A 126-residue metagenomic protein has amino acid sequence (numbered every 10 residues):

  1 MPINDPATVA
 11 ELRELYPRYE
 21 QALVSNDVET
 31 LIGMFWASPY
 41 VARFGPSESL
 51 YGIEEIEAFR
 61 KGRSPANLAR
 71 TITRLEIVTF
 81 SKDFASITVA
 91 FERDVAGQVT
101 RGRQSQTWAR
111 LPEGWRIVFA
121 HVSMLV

Functional and structural regions predicted by a protein language model:
M1-M34: Short, low-complexity N-terminal intrinsically disordered segments enriched in polar/charged residues
V9, V28-S81, A96-V99: A solvent-exposed, acidic/Ser-Thr-rich amphipathic alpha-helical stretch
F35-W36, F91-R93, H121-M124: Short beta-strand segments enriched in hydrophobic/aromatic residues within well-folded beta-rich domains
I72-R74, S86, I117: Hydrophobic residues on conserved beta-strands that form the core of alpha/beta folds
F80-F91: A short hydrophobic beta-strand element
R93-V95, W108: Beta-strand elements of well-folded, non-transmembrane domains
R101-V126: Short beta-strand edge/turn micro-motifs at domain boundaries
